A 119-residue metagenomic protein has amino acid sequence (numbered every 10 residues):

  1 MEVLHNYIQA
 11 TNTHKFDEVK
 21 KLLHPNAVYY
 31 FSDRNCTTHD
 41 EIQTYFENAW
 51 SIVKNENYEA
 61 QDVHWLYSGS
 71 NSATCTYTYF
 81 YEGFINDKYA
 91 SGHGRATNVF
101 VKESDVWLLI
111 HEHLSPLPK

Functional and structural regions predicted by a protein language model:
M1-K15, L22: Short, aromatic-enriched amphipathic alpha-helices that serve as compact interaction elements
F16-G69: A solvent-exposed, acidic/Ser-Thr-rich amphipathic alpha-helical stretch
V53, Y81-S91: Short, cysteine-centered beta-strand-loop-beta hairpins and adjacent loop/turn segments enriched in charged/polar
Y58-A60, T76, S91-A96: Short, surface-exposed coil-to-beta transition loops
W65-A73, K88, F100-L108: A short, structured loop/turn motif at beta-sheet edges
N71-Y81: A short hydrophobic beta-strand element
H93-P118: Short beta-strand edge/turn micro-motifs at domain boundaries
